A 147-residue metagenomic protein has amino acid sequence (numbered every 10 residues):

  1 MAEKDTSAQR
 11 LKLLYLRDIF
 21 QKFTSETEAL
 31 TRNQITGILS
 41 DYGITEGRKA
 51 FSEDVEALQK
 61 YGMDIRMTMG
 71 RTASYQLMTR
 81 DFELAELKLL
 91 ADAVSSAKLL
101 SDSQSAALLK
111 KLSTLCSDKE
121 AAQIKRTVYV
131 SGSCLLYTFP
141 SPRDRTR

Functional and structural regions predicted by a protein language model:
M1-D92: Short, basic/aromatic recognition patches that contact phosphate-bearing ligands
D81-F139: Bulky hydrophobic/aromatic content
Y137-R147: Single conserved hydrophobic/aromatic residue that forms the stacking wall/gate of nucleotide- or nucleobase-binding
